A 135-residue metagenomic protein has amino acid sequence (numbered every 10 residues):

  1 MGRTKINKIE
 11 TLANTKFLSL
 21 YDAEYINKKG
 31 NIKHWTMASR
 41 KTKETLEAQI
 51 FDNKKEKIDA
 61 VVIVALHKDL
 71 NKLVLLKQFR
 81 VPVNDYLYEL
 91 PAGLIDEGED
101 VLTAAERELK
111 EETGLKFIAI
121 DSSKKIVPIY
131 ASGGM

Functional and structural regions predicted by a protein language model:
R3, K29-K33, K72, M135: Short acidic/polar mixed-charge low-complexity motifs
R3-N14: Short amphipathic beta-strand and strand-loop transition segments with alternating hydrophobic
K8, K33, N84-Y86, P91 (+2 more regions): Glycine-rich, flexible loop/turn motifs
L12, Y21-I26, V127-I129: Short acidic-hydrophobic surface loop/beta-edge motif
K16-F17, M135: Short acidic/glycine-enriched loop/turn segments that link adjacent beta-strands
L18-V62, D69: Acidic, metal-coordinating catalytic segment for phosphate/diphosphate chemistry, firing primarily on the Nudix
I50-V64, D69-R107: Conserved Nudix-box catalytic region and its N-terminal flanking loop in Nudix hydrolases and closely related
K57-D59, L66-D69, F79-P82, K110-M135: Active-site segment of metal-dependent pyrophosphate-handling enzymes, primarily the Nudix hydrolase catalytic core
